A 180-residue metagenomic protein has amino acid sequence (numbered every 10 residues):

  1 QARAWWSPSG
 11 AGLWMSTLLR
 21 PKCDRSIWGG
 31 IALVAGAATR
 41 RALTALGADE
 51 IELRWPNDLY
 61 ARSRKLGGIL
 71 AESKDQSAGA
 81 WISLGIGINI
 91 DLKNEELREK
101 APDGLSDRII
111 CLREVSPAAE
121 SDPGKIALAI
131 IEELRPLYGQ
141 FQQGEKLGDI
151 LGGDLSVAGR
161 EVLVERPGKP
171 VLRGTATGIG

Functional and structural regions predicted by a protein language model:
A2-C23, I31-A35: DPxDG-like acidic metal-binding loop motif
C23, G29, L33-E50, A61-G180: Long, positively charged amphipathic alpha-helical accessory segments at protein N-termini or as interdomain linkers
I51-W55: General beta-strand structural signal in soluble alpha/beta enzymes
